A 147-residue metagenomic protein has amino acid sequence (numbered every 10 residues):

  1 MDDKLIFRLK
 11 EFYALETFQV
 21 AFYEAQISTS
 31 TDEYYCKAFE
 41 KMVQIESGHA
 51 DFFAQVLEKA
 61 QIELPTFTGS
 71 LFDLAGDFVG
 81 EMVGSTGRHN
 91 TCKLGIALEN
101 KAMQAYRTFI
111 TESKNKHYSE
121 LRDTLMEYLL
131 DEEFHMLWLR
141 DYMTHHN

Functional and structural regions predicted by a protein language model:
M1-N147: Non-heme di-metal
